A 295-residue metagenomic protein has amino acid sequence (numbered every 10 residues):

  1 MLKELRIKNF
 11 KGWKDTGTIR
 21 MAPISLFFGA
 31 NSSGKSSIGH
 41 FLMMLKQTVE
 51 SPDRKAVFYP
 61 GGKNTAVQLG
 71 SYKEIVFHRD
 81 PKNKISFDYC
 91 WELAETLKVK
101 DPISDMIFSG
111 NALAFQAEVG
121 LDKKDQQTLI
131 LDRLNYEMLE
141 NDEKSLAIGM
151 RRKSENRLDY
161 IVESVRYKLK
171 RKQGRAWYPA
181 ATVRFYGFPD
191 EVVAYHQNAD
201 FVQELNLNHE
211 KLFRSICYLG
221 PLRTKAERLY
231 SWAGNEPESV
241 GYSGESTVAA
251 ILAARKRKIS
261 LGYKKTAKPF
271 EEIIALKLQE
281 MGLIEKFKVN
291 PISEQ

Functional and structural regions predicted by a protein language model:
M1-A66, S71: Pre-Walker A-like glycine/lysine-rich segment at the N-terminus of P-loop NTPase domains
V49-Q295: Phosphate-coordinating catalytic segments in nucleotide- and nucleic-acid-processing enzymes
